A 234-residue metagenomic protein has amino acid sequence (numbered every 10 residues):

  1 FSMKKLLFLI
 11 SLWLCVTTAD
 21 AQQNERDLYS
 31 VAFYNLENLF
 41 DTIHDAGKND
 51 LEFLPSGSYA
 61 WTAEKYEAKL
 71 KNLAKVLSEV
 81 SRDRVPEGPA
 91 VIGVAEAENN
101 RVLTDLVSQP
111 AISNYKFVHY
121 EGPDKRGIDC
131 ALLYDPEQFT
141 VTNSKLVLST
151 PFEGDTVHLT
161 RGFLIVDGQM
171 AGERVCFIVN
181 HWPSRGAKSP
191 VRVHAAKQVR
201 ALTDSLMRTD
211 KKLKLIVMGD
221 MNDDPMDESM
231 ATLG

Functional and structural regions predicted by a protein language model:
F1-N24: Bacterial Sec-dependent N-terminal signal peptides
A19-I112, Y120-I128, A196-K197: N-terminal, active-site-proximal structural segment of metallo-dependent hydrolase catalytic domains
S30-N38, S58, N143-K145, R174-S184: Active-site-proximal beta-strand elements of phosphoester/diester hydrolases
Y34-E37, A95-E98, H119-P123, D135-P136 (+2 more regions): Active-site-proximal beta-strand/loop segments in catalytic clefts of secreted hydrolases
V91, A97-R174: Structured beta-strand-rich core segments of catalytic domains in phosphoester-bond hydrolases
R101-T104, R126-D129, G186-S189, D224-S229: Extracytoplasmic/secreted cell-surface and envelope-processing proteins
A195-G234: Metal-dependent phosphoesterases centered on the DNase I-like endonuclease/exonuclease/phosphatase
